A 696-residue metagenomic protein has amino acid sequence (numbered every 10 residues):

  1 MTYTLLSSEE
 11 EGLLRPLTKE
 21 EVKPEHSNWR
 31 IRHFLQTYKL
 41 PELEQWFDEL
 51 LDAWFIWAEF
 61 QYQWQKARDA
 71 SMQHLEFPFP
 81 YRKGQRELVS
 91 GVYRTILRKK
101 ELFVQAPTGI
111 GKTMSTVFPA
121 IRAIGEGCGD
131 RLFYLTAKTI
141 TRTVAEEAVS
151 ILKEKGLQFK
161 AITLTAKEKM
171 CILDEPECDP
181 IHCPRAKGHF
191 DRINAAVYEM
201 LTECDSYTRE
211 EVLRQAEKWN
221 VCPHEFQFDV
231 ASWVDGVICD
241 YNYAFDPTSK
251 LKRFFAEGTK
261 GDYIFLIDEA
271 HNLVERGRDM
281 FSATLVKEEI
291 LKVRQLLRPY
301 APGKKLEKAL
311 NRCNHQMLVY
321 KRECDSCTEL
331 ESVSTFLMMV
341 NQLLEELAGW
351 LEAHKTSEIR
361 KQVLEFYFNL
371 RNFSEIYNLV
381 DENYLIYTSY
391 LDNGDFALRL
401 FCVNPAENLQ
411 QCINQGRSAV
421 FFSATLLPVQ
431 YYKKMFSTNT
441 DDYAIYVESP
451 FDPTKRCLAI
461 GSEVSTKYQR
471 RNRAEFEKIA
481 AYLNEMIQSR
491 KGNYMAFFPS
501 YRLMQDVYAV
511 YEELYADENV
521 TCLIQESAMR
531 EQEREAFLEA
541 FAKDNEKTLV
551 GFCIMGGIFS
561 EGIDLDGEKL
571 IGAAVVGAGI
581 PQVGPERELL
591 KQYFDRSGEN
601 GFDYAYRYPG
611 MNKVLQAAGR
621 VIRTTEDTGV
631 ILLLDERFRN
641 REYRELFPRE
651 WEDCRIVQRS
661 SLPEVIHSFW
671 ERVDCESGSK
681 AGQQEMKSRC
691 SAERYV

Functional and structural regions predicted by a protein language model:
M1-K39, L43, L632-R639: Nucleic-acid nuclease catalytic cores
N28, H33-E44, D48, W57 (+8 more regions): A substrate-engagement module of RecA-like helicase motors
Q61-Q105: Conserved pre-motif I regulatory segment
L97-P119: Walker A/P-loop
T116, R122, T143, E147 (+5 more regions): Signature of the SF2 helicase/ATPase Hel1-core->accessory helical subdomain module
V212-V237, T248-F255, G349-S465, R470 (+3 more regions): A contiguous, basic/glycine-rich beta-loop/short-helix subdomain that forms a polymer-engagement track
S462-A474, E526-F638: Conserved RecA-like P-loop NTPase helicase motor core
P499-E526: Conserved helicase motor "Helicase C" RecA-like lobe of SF1/SF2 P-loop NTPases
